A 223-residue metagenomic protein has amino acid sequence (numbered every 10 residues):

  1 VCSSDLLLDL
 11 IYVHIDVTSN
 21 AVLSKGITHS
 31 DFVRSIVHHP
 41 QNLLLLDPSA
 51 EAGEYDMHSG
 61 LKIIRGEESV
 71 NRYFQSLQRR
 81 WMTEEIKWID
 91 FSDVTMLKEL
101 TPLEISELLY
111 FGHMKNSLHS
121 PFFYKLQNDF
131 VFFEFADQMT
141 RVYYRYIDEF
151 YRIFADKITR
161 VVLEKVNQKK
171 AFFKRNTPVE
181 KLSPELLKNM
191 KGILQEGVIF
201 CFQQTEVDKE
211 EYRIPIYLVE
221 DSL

Functional and structural regions predicted by a protein language model:
V1-S3: Short, small-residue-biased leader/transition segments that mark boundaries at the very start of proteins
L6, F123-K125, D129-L223: Acidic, proline/glycine-rich low-complexity IDRs
H14-S19: Conserved NAD(P)+-binding/catalytic subdomain of aldehyde/semialdehyde dehydrogenases
V22-M82: N-terminal interaction modules that seed assembly of large macromolecular complexes
P40, E68, L77, W81 (+4 more regions): Short, flexible helical or helix-coil boundary motifs
S59-F133: Surface-exposed, low-hydrophobicity interaction/linker segments
